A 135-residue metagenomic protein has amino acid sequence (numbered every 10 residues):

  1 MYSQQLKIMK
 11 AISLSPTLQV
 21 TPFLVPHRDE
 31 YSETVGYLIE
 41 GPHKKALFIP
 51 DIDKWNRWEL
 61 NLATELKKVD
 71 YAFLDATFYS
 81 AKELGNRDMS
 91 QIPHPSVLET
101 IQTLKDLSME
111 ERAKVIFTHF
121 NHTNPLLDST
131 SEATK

Functional and structural regions predicted by a protein language model:
M1-S3, T123-N124: Active-site neighborhood of divalent metal-dependent phosphoester bond hydrolases
S3-E65: Core dinuclear metal-dependent hydrolase active-site scaffold
K45, D53-K135: Cap/insert and terminal regions of metallo-dependent hydrolase folds
